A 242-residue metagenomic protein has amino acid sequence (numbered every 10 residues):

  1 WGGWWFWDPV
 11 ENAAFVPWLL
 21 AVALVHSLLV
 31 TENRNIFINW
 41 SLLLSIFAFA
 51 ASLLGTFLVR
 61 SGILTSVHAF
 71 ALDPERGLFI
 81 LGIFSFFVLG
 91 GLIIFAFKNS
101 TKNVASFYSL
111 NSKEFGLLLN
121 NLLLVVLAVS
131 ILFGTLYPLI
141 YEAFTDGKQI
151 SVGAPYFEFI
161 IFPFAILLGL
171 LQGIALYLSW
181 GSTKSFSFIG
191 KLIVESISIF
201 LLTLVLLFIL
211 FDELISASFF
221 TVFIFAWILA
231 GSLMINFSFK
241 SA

Functional and structural regions predicted by a protein language model:
W1-V59, T65-H68, L72-F84: Hydrophobic, small-residue-rich alpha-helical packing segments that form membrane-like cores
P9-V16, S66-A242: Contiguous transmembrane helix-bundle modules in multi-pass membrane proteins
